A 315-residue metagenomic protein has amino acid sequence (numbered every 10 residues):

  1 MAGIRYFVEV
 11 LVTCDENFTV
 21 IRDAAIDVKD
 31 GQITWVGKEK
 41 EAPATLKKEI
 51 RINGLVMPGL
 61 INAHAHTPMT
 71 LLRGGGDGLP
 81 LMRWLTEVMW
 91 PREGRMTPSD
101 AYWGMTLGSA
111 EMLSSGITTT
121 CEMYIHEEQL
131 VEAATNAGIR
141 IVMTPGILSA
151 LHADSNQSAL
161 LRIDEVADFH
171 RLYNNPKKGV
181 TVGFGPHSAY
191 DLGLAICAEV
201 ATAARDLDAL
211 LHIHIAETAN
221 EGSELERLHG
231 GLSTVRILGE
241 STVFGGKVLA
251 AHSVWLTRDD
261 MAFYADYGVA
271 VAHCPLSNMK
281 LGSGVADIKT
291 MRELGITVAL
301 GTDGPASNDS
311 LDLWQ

Functional and structural regions predicted by a protein language model:
M1-A44, L55: N-terminal metal-binding scaffold of metallo-dependent hydrolase/deaminase domains
A2-V8, P43-W84, T106-S114: Replace "His-x-His-based motif
E9, I26, G31, N53 (+9 more regions): Divalent metal-coordination and catalytic microenvironments
L55, R73-I139, R162-P176: Alpha-helical scaffold segments that flank or form the walls of functional sites
G59-I61, L211, V298-L300: Residue-level marker for buried hydrophobic side chains located in beta-strands that build the well-ordered beta-sheet
I117, I139, D208, G268-V269: A structural motif
Q129-S253: Metal-coordinating catalytic core of metallo-dependent amide/deamination hydrolases
V243-Q315: Active-site-adjacent C-terminal substructures of enzyme catalytic domains
